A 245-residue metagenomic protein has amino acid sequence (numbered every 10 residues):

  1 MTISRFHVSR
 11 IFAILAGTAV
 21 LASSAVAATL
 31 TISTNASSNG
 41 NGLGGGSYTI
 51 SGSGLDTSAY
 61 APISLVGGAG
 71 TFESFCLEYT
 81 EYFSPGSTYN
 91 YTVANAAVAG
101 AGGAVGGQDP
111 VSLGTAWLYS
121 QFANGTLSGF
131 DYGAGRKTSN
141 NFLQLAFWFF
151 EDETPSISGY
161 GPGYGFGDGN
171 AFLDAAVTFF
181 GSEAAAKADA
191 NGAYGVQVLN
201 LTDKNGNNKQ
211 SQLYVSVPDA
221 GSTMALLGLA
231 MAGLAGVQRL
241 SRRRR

Functional and structural regions predicted by a protein language model:
T2-F12: Bacterial N-terminal signal peptides that target proteins for export
S4-R5, V20, A225: Serine/threonine-rich, low-complexity intrinsically disordered segments
A13-A22: Bacterial N-terminal signal peptides
S23-A27: Sec/Tat signal peptide C-region and signal peptidase I cleavage site
A28-V215: Short, surface-exposed polybasic-aromatic patches that bind anionic ligands, especially phosphate groups
D219-Q238: A short, hydrophobic C-terminal helix/tail in secreted or cell-surface proteins
S241-R245: Short, charged juxtamembrane terminal tails flanking transmembrane helices
